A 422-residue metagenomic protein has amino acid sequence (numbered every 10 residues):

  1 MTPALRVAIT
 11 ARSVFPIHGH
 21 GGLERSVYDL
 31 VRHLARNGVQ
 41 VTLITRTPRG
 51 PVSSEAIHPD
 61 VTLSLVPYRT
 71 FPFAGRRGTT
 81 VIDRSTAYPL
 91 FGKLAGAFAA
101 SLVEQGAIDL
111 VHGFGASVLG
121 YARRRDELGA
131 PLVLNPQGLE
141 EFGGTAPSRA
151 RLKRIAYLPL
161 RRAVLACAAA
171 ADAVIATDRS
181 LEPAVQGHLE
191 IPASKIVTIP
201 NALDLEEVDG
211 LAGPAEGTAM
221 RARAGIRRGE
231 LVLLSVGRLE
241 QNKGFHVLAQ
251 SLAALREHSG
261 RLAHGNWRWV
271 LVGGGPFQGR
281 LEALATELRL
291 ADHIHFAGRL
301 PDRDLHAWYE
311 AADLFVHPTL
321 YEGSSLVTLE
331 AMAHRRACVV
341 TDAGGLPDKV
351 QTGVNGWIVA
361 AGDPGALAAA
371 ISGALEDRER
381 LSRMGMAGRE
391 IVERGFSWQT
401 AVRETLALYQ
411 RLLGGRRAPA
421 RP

Functional and structural regions predicted by a protein language model:
V7, L110-H112, R125-T145, I175: Active-site proximal beta-strand in glycosyltransferases
R25, L231-E257, P276-E282, G365: A conserved mid-protein helix/loop that constitutes part of the nucleotide-sugar donor-binding site
R154-V174: Membrane-proximal helix-turn-helix segments that form the acceptor-binding/catalytic region of lipid-linked
S180, A202: Carbohydrate-associated surface elements
R299-L300, A307-A312: Short alpha-helical donor nucleotide-sugar binding micro-motif in glycosyltransferases
L320: Aromatic "clamp/platform" in nucleotide-sugar-dependent glycosyltransferases that forms part of the donor/acceptor
A337-V340, V350: Short hydrophobic beta-strand element within catalytic cores of glycosyltransferases and related nucleotide-activated
T352-G353, W357-P364, G373-E379: Conserved acidic donor-binding segment of nucleotide-sugar-dependent glycosyltransferases
